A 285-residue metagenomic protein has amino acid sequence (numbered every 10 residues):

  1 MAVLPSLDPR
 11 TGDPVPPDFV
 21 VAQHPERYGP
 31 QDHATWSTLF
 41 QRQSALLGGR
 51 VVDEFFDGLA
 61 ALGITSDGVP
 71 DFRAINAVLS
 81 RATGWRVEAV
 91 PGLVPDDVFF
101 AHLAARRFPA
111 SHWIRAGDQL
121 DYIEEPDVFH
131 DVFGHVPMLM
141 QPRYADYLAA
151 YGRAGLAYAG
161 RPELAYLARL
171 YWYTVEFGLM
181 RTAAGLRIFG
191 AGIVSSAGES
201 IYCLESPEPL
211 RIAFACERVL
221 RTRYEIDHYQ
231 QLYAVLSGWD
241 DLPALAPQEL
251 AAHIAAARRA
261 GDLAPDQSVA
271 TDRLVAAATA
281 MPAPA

Functional and structural regions predicted by a protein language model:
M1-L139, V235-A285: The feature captures two recurrent sequence modes
F72-N76, P126-F129, Y144, L167-Y171 (+1 more regions): Short runs of predominantly hydrophobic/aromatic residues within well-ordered alpha helices that form helix-helix
A77-G84, D131-G134, A149-R153, A168-L179: Short, hydrophobic/amphipathic alpha-helical patches that form generic packing surfaces within helical domains
A89-V94, D146-L148, P162-E163, G185: Short coil/turn segments at secondary-structure boundaries
H102-R106, L156, V194-I201, I212 (+1 more regions): Short amphipathic alpha-helical patches
V132-Y158, P162: Beta-strand-enriched cores of mature, soluble protein domains
R153, A157-A191, S195-G198: Extended, Lys/Arg-enriched charged tracts that mediate electrostatic binding to polyanionic substrates
I193-L263: A recognition module on extended beta-rich or small alphabeta surfaces enriched in W/G with H and D/E
